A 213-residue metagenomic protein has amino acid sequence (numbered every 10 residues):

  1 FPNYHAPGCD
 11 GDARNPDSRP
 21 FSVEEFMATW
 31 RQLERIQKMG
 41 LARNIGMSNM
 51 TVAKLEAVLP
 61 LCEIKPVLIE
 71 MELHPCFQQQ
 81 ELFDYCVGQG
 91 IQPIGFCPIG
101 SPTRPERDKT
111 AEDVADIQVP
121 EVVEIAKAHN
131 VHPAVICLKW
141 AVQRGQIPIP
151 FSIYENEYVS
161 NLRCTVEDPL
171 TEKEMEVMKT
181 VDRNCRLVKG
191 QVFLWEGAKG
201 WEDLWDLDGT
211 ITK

Functional and structural regions predicted by a protein language model:
P2-K213: Beta/alpha (TIM)-barrel catalytic core signal, keyed to glycine-rich beta->alpha loops juxtaposed to Asp/Glu that bind
